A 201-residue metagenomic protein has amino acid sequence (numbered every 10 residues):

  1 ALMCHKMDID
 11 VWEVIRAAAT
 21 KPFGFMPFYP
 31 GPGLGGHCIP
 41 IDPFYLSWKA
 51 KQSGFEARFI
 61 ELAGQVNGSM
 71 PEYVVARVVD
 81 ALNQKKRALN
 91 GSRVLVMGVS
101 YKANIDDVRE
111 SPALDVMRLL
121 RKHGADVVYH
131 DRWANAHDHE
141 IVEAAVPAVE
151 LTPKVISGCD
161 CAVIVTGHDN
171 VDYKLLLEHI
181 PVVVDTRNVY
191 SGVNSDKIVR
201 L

Functional and structural regions predicted by a protein language model:
A1-L201: Structural/interface elements that position substrates and couple domains in central-metabolism enzymes
